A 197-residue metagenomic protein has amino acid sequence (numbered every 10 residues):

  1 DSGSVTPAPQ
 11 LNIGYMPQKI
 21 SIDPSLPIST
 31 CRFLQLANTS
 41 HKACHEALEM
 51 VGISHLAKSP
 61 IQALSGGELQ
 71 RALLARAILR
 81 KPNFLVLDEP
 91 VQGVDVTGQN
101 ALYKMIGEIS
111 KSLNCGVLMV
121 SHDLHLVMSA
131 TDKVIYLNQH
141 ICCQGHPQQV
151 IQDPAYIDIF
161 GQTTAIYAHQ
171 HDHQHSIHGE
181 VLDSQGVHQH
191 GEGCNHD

Functional and structural regions predicted by a protein language model:
H41-A57: Conserved ABC ATPase "signature" region
P60-L64, E68: Conserved ABC ATPase signature
K81: Conserved catalytic motifs of ABC-family nucleotide-binding domains
L85-E89: Catalytic Walker B motif of ABC-type/P-loop ATPase nucleotide-binding domains
S121-H122: H-loop/switch region of ABC-family ATPase nucleotide-binding domains
V134-P147: H-loop (His-switch) and adjacent beta-strand-loop-beta switch element of ABC-type ATPase nucleotide-binding domains
Q152, I159-D197: ABC ATPase nucleotide-binding domains
